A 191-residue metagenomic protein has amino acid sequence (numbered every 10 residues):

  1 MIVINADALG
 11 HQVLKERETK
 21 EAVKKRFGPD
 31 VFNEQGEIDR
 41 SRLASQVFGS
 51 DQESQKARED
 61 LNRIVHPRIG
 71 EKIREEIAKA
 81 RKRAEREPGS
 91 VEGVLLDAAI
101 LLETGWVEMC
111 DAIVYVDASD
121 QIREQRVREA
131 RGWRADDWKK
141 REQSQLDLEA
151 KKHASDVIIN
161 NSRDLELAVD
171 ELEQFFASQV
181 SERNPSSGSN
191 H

Functional and structural regions predicted by a protein language model:
M1-I4, K15: Post-Walker A helix-loop "phosphate-sensing" segment adjacent to the P-loop in P-loop NTPases
D7, L61, L95, W138 (+2 more regions): Residue-level signal for inorganic ion chemistry
A8-E92: ATP-dependent small-molecule kinase phosphotransfer cores that center on conserved nucleotide phosphate-binding segments
L9-G10, I100-L101, D164-L165: Alpha-helix capping/helix-boundary segments
K15, Q35, A98, Y115-V116 (+1 more regions): Small/polar loops that bind or transfer phosphate-bearing groups
E75-G93, V107-V116, D120-W133, Q143-H191: NTP-dependent small-molecule kinase module
G93-E103: Switch II (G3) loop of P-loop NTPases
